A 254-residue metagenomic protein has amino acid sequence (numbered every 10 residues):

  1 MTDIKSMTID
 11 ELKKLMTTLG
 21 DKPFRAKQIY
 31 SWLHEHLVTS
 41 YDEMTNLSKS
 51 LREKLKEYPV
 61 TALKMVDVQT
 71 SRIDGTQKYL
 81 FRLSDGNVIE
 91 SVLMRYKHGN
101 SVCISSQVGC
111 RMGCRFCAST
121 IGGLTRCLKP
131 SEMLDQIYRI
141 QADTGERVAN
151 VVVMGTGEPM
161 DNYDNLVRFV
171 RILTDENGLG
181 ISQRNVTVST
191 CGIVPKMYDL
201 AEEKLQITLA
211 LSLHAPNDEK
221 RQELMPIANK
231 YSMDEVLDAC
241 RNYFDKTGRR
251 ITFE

Functional and structural regions predicted by a protein language model:
M1-N100: Flexible, acidic/Gly-rich N-terminal and inter-domain linker regions that tether and position cofactor-handling modules
D10-T18, S31, K49, E53-E57 (+6 more regions): Replace "anionic and nucleotidyl ligands
S71, S105-S106, S119, S189 (+1 more regions): Short linear Ser/Thr-Pro motifs
Q77, I89, N100-I104, M112 (+1 more regions): Generic beta-strand structural signal
R95-E132: Canonical Radical SAM [4Fe-4S] cluster-binding loop centered on the CxxxCxxC motif and its immediate flanking residues
T120-N150: Conserved alpha-helical substructure of the radical SAM core
Q141-N150, G155-E254: Conserved AdoMet/S-adenosylmethionine-binding subsite of the radical SAM
